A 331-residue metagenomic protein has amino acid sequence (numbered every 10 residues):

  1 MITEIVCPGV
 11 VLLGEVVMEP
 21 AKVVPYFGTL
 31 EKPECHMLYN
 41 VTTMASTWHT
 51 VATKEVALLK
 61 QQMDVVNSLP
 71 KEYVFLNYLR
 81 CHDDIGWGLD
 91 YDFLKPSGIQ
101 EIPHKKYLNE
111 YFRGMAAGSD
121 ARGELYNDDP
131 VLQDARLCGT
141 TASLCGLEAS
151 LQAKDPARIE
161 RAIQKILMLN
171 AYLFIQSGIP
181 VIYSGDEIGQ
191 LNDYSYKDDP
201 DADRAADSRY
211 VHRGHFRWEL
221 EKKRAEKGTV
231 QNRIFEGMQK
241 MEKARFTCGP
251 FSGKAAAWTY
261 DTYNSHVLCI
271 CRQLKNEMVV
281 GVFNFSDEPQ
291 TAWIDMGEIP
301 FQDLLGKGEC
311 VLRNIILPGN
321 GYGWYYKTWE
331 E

Functional and structural regions predicted by a protein language model:
M1-E331: Active-site and adjacent substrate-binding regions of carbohydrate-active enzymes
